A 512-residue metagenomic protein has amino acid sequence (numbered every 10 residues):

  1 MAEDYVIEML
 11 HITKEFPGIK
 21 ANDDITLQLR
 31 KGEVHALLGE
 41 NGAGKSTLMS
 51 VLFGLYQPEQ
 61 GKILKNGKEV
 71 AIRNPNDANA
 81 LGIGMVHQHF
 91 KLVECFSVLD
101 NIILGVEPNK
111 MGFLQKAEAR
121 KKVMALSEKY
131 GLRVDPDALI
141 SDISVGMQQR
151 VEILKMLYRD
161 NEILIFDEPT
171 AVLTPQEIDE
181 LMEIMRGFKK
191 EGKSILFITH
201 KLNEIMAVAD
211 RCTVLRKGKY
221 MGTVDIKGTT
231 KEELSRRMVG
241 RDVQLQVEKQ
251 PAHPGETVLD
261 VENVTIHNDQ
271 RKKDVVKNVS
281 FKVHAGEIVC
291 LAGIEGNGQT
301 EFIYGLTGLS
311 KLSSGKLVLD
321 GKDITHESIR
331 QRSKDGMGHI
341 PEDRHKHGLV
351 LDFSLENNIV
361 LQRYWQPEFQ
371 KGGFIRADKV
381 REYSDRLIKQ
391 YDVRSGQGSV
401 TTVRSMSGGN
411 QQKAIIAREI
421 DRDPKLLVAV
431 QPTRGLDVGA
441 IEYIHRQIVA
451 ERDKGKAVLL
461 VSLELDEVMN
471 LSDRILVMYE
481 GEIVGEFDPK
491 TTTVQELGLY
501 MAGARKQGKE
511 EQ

Functional and structural regions predicted by a protein language model:
A2-Q512: Glycine-rich phosphate-binding loops of nucleotide-dependent enzymes
